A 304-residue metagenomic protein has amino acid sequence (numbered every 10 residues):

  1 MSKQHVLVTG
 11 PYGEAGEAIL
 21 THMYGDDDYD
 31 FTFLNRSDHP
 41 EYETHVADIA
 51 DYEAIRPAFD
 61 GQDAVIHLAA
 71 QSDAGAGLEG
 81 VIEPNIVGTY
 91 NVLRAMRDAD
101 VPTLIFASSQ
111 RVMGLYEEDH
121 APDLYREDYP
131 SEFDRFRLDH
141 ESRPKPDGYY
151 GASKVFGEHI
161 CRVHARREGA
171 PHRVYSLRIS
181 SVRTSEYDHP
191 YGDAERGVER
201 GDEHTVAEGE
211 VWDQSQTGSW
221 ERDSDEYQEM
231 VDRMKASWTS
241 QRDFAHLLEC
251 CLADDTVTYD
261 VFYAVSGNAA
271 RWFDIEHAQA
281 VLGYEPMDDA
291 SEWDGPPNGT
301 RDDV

Functional and structural regions predicted by a protein language model:
Q4-D27: N-terminal Rossmann NAD(P)H-binding glycine-rich loop of SDR-like oxidoreductase domains
H39, A47-V87: NAD(P)H-binding glycine-rich loop region in Rossmannoid oxidoreductase-like domains and their noncatalytic homologs
I86-V92, V101, S153-C161, F244: Conserved catalytic Lys-bearing alpha helix of Rossmann-like short-chain dehydrogenase/reductases
N91-G148: Conserved Rossmann-fold NAD(P)-dependent oxidoreductase catalytic core, especially the SDR/UDP-sugar
S131-V174: Active-site Tyr-X1-5-Lys
V182-T184, P190, A194-E229, W238-Y259 (+1 more regions): Alpha-helical substrate-binding/gating segment
D223-S224, D260-F262, G267-E285, T300-V304: Conserved C-terminal active-site "lid" loop/helix of NAD(P)H-dependent oxidoreductases that clamps the redox cofactor
A290-V304: Amphipathic terminal alpha-helices
